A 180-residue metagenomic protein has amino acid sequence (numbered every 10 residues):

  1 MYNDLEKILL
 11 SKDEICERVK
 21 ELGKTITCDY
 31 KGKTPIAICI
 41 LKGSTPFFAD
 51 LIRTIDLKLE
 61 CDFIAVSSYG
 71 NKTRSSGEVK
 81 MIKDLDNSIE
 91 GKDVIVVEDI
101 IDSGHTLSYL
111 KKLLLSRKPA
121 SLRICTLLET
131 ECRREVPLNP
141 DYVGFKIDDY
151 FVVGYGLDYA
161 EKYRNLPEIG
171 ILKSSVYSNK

Functional and structural regions predicted by a protein language model:
M1-K180: PRPP-associated nucleotide enzymes
